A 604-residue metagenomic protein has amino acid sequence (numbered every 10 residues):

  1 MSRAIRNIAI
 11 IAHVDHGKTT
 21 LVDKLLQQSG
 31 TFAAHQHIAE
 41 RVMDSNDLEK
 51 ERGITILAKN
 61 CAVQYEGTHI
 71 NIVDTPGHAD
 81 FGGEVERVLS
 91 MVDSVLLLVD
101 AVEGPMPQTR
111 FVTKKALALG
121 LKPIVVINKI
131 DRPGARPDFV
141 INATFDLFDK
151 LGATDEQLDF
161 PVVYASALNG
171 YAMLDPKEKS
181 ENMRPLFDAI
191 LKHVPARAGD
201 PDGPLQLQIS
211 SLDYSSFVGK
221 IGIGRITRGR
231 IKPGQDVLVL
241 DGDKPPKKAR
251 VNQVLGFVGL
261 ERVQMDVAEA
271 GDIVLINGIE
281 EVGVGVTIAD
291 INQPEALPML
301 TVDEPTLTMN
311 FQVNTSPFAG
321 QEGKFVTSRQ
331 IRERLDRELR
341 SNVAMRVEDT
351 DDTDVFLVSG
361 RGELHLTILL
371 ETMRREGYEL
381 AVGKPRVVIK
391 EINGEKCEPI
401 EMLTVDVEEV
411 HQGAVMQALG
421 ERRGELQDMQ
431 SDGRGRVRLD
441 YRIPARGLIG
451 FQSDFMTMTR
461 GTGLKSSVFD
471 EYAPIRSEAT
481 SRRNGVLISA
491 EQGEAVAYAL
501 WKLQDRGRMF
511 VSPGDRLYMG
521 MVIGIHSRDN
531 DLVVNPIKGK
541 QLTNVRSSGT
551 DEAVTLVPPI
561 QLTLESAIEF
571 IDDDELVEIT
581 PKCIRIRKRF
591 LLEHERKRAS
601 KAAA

Functional and structural regions predicted by a protein language model:
M1, C583-R585, L591-A604: Acidic, low-complexity intrinsically disordered tails
M1-V99, E103, A143, L212-S215: P-loop NTPase switch module centered on the Walker A-proximal segment
R3-T20, A79, P105-K114, G120-I124 (+14 more regions): Conserved structured catalytic cores and adjacent interaction surfaces of nucleotide-binding/hydrolyzing enzymes
I38-E40, L151-V163, R197-Q208, D243-F257 (+8 more regions): Interdomain boundary/hinge elements
T68, M91-V95, L119-P123, Q157-F160: Short glycine-/polar-rich loops that comprise or flank the Walker A/P-loop and associated switch/sensor motifs
K122, R132-K192: Canonical P-loop GTPase G-domain recognition
Q206-M309, A319-Q321, N484, G493-T543 (+2 more regions): Conserved nucleotide-binding/hydrolysis modules and their immediate coupling elements across P-loop/ASCE NTPase motors
S316-R340, V557: A short, contiguous, amphipathic alpha-helix enriched in charged residues
